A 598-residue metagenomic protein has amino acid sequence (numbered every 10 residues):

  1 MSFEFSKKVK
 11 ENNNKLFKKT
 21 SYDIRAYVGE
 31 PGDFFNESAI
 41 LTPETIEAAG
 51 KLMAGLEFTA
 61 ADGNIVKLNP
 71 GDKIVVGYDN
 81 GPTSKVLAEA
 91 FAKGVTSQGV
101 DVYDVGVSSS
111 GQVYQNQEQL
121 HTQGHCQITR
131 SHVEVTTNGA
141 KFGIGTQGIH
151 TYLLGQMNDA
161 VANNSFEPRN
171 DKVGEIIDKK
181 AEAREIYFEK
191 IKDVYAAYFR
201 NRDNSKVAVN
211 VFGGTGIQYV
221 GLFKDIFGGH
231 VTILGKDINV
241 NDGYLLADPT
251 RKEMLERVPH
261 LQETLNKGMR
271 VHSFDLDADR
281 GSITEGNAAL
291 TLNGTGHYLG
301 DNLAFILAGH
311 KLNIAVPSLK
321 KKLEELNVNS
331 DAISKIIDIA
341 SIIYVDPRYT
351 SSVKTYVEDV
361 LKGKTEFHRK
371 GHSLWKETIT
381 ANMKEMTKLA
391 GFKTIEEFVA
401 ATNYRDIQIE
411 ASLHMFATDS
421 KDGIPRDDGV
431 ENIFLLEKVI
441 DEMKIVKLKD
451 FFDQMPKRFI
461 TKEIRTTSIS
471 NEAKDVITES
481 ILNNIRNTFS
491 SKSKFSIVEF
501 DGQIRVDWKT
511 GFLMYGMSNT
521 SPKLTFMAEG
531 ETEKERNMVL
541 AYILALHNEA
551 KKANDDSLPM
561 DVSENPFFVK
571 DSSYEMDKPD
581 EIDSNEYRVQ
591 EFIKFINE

Functional and structural regions predicted by a protein language model:
S2-F91, S97-Q98, I176-V207, N597: An N-terminal, well-structured beta->alpha segment
V9-N13, T136-K267, V316-V328: Gly/Ser/Thr-enriched, mixed-charge loops and adjacent short helices that form phosphate/oxyanion-binding elements
K15-D33, V211, Q408-A417, G423-V430: Conserved phosphate/anionic-ligand binding catalytic regions in large, soluble enzymes, centered on
T59-T137, L222-L292: N-terminal small/polar loop signature for handling phosphorylated ligands or for N-terminal nucleophile
V135-N163, G281-L307, G423-V430, F434 (+1 more regions): A short, gly/pro- and small-residue-rich
A247-N327, D331-F367: Acidic, glycine-rich loop-and-beta core segments that form the ion-binding/anion-interacting portion of active sites
L276, G294, E324-N327, D331-E598: Phosphate-binding and adjacent anionic-ligand microenvironments
